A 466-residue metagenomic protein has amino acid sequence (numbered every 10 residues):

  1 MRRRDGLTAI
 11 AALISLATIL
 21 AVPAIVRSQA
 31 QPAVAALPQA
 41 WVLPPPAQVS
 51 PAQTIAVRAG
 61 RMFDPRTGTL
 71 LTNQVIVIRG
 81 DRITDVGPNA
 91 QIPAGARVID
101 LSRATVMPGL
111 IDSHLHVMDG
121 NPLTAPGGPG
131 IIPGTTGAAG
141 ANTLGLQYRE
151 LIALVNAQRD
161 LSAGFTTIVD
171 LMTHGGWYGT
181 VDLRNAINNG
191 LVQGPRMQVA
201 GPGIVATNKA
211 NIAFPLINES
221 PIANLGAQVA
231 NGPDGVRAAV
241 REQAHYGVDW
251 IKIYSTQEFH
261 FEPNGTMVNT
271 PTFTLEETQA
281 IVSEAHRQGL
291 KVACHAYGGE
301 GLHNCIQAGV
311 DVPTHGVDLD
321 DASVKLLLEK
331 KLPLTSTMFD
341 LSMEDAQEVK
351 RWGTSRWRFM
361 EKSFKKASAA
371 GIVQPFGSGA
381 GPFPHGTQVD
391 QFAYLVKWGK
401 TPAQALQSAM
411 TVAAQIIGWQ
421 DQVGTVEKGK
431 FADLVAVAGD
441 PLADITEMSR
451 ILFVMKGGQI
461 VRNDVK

Functional and structural regions predicted by a protein language model:
A40-V42, A47-Q53, M62, T67-M107 (+1 more regions): Histidine-rich, glycine-flanked metal-binding segment
L43-A47, M62-V75, P88-N89, T401-L406 (+1 more regions): Acidic, glycine-enriched loop/beta-strand segments at the rims of small-molecule binding/catalytic pockets
A104-N185, N189-L191, T207, A308: Metal-associated gating/positioning segment near the N- to mid-region
D119-Y148, T207-N224, F259-T272, L328-W357 (+1 more regions): Active-site gating loops and adjacent loop-to-helix segments of metal-dependent hydrolytic enzymes
N121-T124, T180, K209-N211, F261-P263 (+7 more regions): Histidine/acidic-residue-rich catalytic or RNA/ligand-binding cores of hydrolases and nuclease-related proteins
A153-G179, G194-G203, V248-F259, K291 (+4 more regions): Divalent metal-dependent hydrolysis catalytic cores, especially in the metallo-beta-lactamase
D182, P233-S255, H260-L334, S355-V373 (+1 more regions): Histidine/acidic residue-rich metal-binding segments in metalloenzymes
R287, R356-P441: His/Asp/Glu-enriched, well-ordered alpha-helical/loop segment that forms or immediately abuts the divalent-metal
